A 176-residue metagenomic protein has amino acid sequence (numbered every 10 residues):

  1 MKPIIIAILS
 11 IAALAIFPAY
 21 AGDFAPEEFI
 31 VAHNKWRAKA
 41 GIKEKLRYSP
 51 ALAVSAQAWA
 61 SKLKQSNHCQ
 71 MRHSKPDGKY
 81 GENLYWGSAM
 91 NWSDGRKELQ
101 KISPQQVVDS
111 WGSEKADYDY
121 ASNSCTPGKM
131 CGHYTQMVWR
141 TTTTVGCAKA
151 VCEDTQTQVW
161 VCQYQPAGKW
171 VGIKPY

Functional and structural regions predicted by a protein language model:
P3-P18: Cleavable N-terminal signal peptides of Sec/SRP-targeted secreted and luminal proteins
S10-A13, I30-N34, A121-S124: Short amphipathic alpha-helical segments, especially helix-boundary/capping motifs
I11-A13, E27, S74, M137 (+1 more regions): Generic marker of residues within folded, mature protein domains
Y20-G81: Short, well-ordered surface patches within globular domains
Y80, A89-Y176: Disulfide-stabilized extracellular recognition modules
